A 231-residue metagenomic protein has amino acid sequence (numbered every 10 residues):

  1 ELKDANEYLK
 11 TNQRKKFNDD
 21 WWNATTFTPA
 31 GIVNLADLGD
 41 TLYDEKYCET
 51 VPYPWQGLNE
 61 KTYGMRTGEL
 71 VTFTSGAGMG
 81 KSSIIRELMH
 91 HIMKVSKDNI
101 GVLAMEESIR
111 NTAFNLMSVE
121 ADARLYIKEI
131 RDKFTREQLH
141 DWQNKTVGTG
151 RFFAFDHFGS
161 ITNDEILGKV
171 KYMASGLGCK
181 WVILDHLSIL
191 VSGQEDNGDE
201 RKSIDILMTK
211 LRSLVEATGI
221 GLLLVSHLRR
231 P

Functional and structural regions predicted by a protein language model:
E1-L38: TOPRIM fold recognition
P29-E60: N-terminal pre-Walker A segment at the start of P-loop NTPase domains
E60, H91, V95-G178, S192: Cytosolic-facing regulatory segments adjacent to core modules
K61-G68: Phosphate-binding P-loop
T74-S75: The Walker A (P-loop) glycine that initiates the GxxxxGKT/S ATP-binding motif of P-loop NTPases
G80: Conserved glycine(s) of the Walker
I84-L88: Hydrophobic positions on the alpha1 helix immediately C-terminal to the Walker A/P-loop
H91-K94, S203-L228: Substrate-engagement module of ASCE P-loop NTPases
